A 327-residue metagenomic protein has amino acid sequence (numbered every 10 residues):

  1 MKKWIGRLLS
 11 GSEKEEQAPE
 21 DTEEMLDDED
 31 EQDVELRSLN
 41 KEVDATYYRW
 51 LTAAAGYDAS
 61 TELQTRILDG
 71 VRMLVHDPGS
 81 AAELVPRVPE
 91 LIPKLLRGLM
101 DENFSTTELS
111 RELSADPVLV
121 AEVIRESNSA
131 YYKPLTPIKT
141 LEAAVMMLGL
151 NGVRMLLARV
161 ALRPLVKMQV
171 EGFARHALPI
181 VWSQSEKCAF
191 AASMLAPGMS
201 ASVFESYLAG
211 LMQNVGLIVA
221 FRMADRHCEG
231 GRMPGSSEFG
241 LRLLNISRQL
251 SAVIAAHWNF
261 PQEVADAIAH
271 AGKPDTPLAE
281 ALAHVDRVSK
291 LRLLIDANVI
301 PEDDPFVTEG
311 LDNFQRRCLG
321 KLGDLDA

Functional and structural regions predicted by a protein language model:
K2-M212, I218-R226, P234-A327: Conserved alpha-helical "signature site" that marks functionally important helical segments or helix/loop junctions
G230: A short, basic-hydrophobic beta/loop patch
